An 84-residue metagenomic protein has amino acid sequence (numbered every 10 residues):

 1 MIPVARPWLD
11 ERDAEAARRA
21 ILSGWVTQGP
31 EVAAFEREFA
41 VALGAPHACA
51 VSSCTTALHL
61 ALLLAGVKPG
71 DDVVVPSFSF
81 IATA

Functional and structural regions predicted by a protein language model:
M1-V26, P30: N-terminal "arm"/small-domain region of PLP-dependent enzymes with the aminotransferase-like
E15, H59, A84: Alpha-helical elements of the RecA-like P-loop NTPase motor core of helicases
Q28-D72: Phosphate-binding glycine-rich loop
S79-T83: Conserved coil-to-alpha-helix start sites within the AMP-binding
